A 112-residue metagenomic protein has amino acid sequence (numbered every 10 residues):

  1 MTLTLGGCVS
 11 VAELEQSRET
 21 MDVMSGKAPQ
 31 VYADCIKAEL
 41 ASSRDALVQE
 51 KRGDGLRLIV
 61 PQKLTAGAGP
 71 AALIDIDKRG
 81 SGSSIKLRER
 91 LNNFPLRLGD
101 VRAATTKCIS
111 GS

Functional and structural regions predicted by a protein language model:
T2, P29, S83-S84, R102: Processing junctions and N-termini across compartments
T2-D22: Bacterial Sec signal peptide processing site at the extreme N-terminus
V9, D34-I36, K107-I109: Sequence contexts marking disulfide-bonded cysteines in secreted/extracellular proteins
L14-Q16, V48-G55, D77-S81: Short, ordered beta-strand-loop transition motifs
M24-K27, E89: Short beta-strand-to-loop capping motifs
K27-T65, L73: Post-signal-peptide N-terminal segment of Sec-exported extracytoplasmic proteins
I59-L91: Mid-chain, structured segments of secreted extracytoplasmic proteins
K86-S112: C-terminal partner/receptor-binding element of secreted or periplasmic proteins
